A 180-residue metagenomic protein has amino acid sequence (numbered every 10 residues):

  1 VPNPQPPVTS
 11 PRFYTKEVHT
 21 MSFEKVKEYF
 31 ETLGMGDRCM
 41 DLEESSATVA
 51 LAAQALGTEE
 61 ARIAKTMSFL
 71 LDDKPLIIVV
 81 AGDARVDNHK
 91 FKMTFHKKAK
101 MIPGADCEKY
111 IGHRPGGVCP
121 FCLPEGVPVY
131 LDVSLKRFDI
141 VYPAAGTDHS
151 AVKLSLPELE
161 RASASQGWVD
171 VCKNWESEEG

Functional and structural regions predicted by a protein language model:
V1-T20: Short, Lys/Arg-enriched N-terminal segments with co-localized hydrophobic residues within the first ~10-30 amino acids
T15-G180: Extended, low-hydrophobicity, polar/charged segments
